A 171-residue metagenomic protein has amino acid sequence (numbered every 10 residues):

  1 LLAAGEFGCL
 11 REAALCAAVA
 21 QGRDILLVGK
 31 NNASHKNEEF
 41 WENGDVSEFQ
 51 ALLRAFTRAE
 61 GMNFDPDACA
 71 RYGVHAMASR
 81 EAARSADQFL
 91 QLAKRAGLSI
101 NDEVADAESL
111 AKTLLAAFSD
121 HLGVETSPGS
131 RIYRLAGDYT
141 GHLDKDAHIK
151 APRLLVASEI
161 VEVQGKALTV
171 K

Functional and structural regions predicted by a protein language model:
L1-K171: Second RecA-like catalytic domain
